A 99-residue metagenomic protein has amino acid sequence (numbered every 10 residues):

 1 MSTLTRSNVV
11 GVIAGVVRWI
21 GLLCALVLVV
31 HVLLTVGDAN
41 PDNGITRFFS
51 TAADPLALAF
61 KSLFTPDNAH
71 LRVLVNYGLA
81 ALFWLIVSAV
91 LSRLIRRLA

Functional and structural regions predicted by a protein language model:
M1-R6, I95-A99: Short, charged juxtamembrane terminal tails flanking transmembrane helices
S2, S7-I20, L85: N-terminal intrinsically disordered, cationic/polar leader segments that include organellar targeting peptides
V16, I45-L63, D67: Hydrophobic alpha-helical segments of integral membrane proteins, encompassing both true transmembrane helices
V17-D38: N-terminal signal-anchor transmembrane alpha helix
V29-L33, F60-K61, V87, L91 (+1 more regions): Alpha-helical membrane-inserting segments
V36-P41, D67, L94-L98: Membrane-interface elements of multi-pass transporters and channels
A52, G78-V90: Hydrophobic, lipid-facing residues on alpha-helical transmembrane segments of integral membrane proteins
P66-L82: Individual transmembrane alpha-helix segments
